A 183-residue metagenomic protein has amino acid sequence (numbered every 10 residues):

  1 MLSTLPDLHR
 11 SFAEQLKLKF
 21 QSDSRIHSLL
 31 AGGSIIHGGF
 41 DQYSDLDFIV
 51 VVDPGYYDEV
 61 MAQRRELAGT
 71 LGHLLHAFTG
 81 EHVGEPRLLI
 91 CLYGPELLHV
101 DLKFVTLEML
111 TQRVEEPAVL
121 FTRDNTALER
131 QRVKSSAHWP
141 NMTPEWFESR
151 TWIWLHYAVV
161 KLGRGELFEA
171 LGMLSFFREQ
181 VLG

Functional and structural regions predicted by a protein language model:
M1-S24, I35-H37, V50-L102: Metal-dependent nucleotidyltransferase catalytic core
K19-Q21, L29, F177: Hydrophobic C-terminal alpha-helix "anchor/cap" residues
A31-G33: Short gly/ser/thr-rich secondary-structure transition/capping motifs
H37-Y43: Short glycine-biased active-site loop of nucleotidyltransferases that positions the nucleotide triphosphate and helps
L92-L128: Acidic, glycine- and histidine-enriched catalytic cores of nucleic acid- and nucleotide-handling enzymes, centered on
E116-W146: A short, charged helix-loop
S136-G183: Conserved nucleotidyltransferase catalytic core and NTase-mimicking acidic/glycine-rich helix/loop elements in nucleic
